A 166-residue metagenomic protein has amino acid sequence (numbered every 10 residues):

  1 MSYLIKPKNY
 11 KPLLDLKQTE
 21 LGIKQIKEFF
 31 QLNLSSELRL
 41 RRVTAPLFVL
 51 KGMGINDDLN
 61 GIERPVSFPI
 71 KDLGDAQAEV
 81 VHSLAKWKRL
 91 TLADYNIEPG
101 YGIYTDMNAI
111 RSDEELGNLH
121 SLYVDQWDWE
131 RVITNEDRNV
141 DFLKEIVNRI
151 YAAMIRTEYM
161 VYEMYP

Functional and structural regions predicted by a protein language model:
S2-H120, D128-V132: Class II aminoacyl-tRNA synthetase-like tRNA-binding/catalytic domains
F30, V147-I150: Hydrophobic residues within well-ordered alpha-helices
M107, R131-E136, T157-M160: Short, surface-exposed, polar/charged, turn-prone segments marking secondary-structure boundaries
T134-K144: Well-ordered alpha/beta subsegment
R149-P166: Metal-assisted phosphate- and nucleotidyl-transfer catalytic regions
